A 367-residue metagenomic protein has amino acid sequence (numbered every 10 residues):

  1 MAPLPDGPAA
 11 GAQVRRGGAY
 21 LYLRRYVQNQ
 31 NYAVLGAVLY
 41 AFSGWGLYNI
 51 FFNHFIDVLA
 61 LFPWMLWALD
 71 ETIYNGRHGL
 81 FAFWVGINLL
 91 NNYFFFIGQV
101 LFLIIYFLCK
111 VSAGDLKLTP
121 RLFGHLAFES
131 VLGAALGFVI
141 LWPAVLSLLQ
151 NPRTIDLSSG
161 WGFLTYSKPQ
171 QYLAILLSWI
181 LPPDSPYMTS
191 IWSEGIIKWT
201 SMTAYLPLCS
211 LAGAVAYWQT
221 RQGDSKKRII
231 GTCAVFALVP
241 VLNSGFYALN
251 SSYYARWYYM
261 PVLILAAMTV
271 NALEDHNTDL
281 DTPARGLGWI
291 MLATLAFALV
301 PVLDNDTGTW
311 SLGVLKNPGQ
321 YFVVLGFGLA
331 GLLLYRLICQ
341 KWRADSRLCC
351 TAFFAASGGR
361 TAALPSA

Functional and structural regions predicted by a protein language model:
M1, L39-Y48, H78, F83-L89 (+3 more regions): Membrane-interface interhelical loops and short amphipathic "cap" helices that link adjacent transmembrane segments
M1-A10, N49-F55, L89-G98, E194-Y205 (+2 more regions): Membrane-entry segments of alpha-helical transmembrane domains in multi-pass membrane proteins
P3-G7, Q28-G36, C339-R347: Membrane-interface starts of transmembrane alpha-helices
P8-A9, Q13-R25, N31-S112, H125-V145 (+3 more regions): Membrane-embedded helix bundles of polyisoprenyl
R15-L23, L61-I73, L101-C109, L211-V215 (+2 more regions): Transmembrane alpha-helical segments
T72, G76, F95, I229-A367: Contiguous transmembrane helix-bundle modules in multi-pass membrane proteins
L122-L126, S130-T220, F236, Y247 (+1 more regions): Periplasmic/ER-lumenal interhelical loops and adjacent helix-loop junctions in multi-pass membrane proteins
A204-K227, A234, A330-K341: Hydrophobic, aromatic-rich transmembrane alpha-helices and their immediate juxtamembrane boundary segments
